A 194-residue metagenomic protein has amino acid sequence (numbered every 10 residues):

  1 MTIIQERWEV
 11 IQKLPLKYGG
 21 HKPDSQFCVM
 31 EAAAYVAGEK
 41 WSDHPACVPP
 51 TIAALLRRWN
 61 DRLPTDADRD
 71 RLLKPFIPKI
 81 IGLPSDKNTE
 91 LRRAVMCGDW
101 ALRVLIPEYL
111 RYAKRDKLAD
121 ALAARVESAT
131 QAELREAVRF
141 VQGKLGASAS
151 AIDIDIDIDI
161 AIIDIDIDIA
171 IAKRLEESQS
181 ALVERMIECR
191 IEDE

Functional and structural regions predicted by a protein language model:
M1-E194: Short, glycine-biased loop/turn motifs at secondary-structure junctions and in low-complexity Ser/Thr/Pro-rich termini
